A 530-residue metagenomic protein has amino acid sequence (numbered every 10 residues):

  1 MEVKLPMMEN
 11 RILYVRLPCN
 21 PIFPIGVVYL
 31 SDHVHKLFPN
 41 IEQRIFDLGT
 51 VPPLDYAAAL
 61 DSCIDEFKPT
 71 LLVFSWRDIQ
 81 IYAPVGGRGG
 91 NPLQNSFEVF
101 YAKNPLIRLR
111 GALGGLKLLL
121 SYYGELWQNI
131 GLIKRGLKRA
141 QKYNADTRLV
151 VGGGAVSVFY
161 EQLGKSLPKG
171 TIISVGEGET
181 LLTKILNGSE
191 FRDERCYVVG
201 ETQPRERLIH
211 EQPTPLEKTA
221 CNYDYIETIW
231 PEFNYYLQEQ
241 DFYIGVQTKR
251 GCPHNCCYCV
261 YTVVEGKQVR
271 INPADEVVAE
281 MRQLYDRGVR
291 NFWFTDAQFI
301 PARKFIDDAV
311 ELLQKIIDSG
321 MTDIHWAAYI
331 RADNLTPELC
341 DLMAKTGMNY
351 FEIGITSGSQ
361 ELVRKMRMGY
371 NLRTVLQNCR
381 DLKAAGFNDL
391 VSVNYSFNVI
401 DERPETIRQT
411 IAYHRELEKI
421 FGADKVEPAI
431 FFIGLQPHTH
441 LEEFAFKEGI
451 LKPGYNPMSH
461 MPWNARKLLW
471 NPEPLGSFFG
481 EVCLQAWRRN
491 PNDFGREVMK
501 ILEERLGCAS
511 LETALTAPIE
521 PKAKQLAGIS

Functional and structural regions predicted by a protein language model:
M1-L17, K36-E42, A57-F67, R139 (+2 more regions): Radical SAM enzyme core and accessory elements
M1-R287: Acidic, low-complexity intrinsically disordered segments
I12, Q43, L149, F292 (+4 more regions): Hydrophobic/aromatic residues located in beta-strands of well-ordered beta-sheets within soluble catalytic
L37-N40, K142-A145, I317-D323, A385-F387 (+1 more regions): Short helix-capping segments at alpha-helix termini
P69-Q80, D296-A297, G354-T356, I433: Short loop/turn segments at strand-loop or loop-helix junctions that form parts of catalytic or ligand-binding pockets
D78-V85, S157-E161, H254, N291 (+6 more regions): Flexible glycine/acidic-rich beta-alpha junction loops that bind and position SAM and/or redox cofactors in anaerobic
Y160-L167, L339, D401-E416: Catalytic cores of alpha/beta
A220-L390, F397-V399: Radical SAM [4Fe-4S] cluster-binding motif and immediate context
